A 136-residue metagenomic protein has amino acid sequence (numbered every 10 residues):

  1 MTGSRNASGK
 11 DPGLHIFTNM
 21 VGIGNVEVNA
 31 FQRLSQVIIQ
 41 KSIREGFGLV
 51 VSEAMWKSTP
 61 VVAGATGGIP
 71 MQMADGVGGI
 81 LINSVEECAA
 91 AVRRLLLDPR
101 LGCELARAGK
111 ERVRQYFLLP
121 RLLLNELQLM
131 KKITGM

Functional and structural regions predicted by a protein language model:
M1-A30: Nucleotide-activated donor-binding/catalytic signature segment of Leloir-type glycosyltransferases, i.e., the conserved
V28-N29, S52-W56, P70-M71, V77: Short alpha-helical segment that forms part of, or immediately flanks, the ligand-binding pocket in carbohydrate-active
Q36, S58, A65: A short alpha->beta transition loop at the rim of the catalytic pocket in nucleotide-sugar-dependent
I43: Aromatic "clamp/platform" in nucleotide-sugar-dependent glycosyltransferases that forms part of the donor/acceptor
P60-A63, M73: Short hydrophobic beta-strand element within catalytic cores of glycosyltransferases and related nucleotide-activated
P70-R93, L97-E104: Change "using UDP/GDP/dTDP sugars" to "using nucleotide sugars
L101-Q115, L122-Q128, K132: A short, well-ordered alpha-helix in the C-terminal region of glycosyltransferases
